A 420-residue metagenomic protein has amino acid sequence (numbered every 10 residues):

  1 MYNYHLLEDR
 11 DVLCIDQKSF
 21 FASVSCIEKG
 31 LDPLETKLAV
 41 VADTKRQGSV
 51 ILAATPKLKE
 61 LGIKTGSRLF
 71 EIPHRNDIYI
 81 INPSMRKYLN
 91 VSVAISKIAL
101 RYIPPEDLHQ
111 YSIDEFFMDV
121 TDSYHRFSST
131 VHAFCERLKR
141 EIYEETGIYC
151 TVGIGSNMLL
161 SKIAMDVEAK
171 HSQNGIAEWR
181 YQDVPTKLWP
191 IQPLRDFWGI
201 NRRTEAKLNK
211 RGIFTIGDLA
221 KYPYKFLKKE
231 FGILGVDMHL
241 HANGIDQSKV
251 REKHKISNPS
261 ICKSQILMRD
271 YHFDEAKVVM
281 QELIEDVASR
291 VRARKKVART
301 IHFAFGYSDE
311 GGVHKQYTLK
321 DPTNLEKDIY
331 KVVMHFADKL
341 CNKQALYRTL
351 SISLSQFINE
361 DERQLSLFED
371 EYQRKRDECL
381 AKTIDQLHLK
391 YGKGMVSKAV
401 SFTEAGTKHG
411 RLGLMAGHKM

Functional and structural regions predicted by a protein language model:
M1-I113, F117, A242: Residues that scaffold, gate, or flank divalent-cation-dependent active/transport sites
H5-L7, C14, A206-Y347: DNA-contacting surface of Y-family translesion DNA polymerases
V24, D321-M420: Acidic, metal-coordinating catalytic segment for phosphate/diphosphate chemistry, firing primarily on the Nudix
V24-I27, V50-A54, L160-E168, G232 (+1 more regions): Short acidic, glycine/serine/threonine-rich loops at helix termini
Y111-E115, G155-M158, K296-T300, A345-T349: Short Gly/Ser/Thr- and Asp/Glu-enriched loop/turn motifs at secondary-structure junctions
M118-D122, D321: Short beta-strand-to-loop capping motifs
T130-P193: Long, highly charged, low-complexity intrinsically disordered interaction regions that mediate electrostatic DNA/RNA
